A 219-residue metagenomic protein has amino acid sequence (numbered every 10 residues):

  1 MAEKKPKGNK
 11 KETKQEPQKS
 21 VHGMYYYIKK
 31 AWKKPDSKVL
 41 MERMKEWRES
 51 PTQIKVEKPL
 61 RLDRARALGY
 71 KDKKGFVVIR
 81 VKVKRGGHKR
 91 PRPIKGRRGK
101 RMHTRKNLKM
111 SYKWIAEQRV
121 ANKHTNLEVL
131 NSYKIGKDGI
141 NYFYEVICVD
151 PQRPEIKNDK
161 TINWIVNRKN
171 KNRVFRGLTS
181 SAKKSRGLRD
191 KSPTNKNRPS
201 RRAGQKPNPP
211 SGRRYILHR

Functional and structural regions predicted by a protein language model:
M1-K74, R92, G96-R219: Low-complexity, rRNA-contacting terminal tracts
K71-K89: An N-terminal amphipathic alpha-helical segment
